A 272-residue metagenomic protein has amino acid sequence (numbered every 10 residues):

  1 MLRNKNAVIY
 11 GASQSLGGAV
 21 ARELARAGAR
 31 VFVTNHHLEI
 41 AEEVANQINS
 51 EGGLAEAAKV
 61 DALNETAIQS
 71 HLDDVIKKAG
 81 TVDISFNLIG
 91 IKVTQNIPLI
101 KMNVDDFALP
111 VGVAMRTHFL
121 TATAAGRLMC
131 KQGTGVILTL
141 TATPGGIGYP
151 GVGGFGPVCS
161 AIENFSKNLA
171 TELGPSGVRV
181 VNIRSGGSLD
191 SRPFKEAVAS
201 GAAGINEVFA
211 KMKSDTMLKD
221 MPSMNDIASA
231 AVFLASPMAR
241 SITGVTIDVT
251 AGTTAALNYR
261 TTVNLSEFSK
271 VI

Functional and structural regions predicted by a protein language model:
S13-Q14, H37: Conserved glycine-rich cofactor-binding loop
A29-E43: Conserved glycine-rich Rossmann-like NAD(P)H-binding loop of the short-chain dehydrogenase/reductase
Q69, G90-A108, K131, G151-G154 (+1 more regions): Conserved mid-core segment of classical short-chain dehydrogenase/reductases
I91-K92, P110, L138-I162, S166-P175 (+2 more regions): Catalytic loop of short-chain dehydrogenase/reductase
I100-F119, T134, L138, I162 (+1 more regions): Catalytic Tyr-X3-Lys loop
A122-T123, K167: A short, exposed helix-loop element centered on a Lys and neighboring polar residues
R127, T171-P175, R240: Alpha-helical segment proximal to the catalytic Tyr-Lys
D220-V249, T254-A255: C-terminal substrate-recognition "lid" of short-chain dehydrogenase/reductases
